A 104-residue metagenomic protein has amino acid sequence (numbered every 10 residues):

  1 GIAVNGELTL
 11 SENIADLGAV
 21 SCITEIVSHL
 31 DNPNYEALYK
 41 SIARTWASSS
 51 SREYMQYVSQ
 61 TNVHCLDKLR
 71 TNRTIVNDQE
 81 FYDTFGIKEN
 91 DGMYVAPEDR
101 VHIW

Functional and structural regions predicted by a protein language model:
G1-W104: Zinc-dependent metallohydrolase catalytic domains
